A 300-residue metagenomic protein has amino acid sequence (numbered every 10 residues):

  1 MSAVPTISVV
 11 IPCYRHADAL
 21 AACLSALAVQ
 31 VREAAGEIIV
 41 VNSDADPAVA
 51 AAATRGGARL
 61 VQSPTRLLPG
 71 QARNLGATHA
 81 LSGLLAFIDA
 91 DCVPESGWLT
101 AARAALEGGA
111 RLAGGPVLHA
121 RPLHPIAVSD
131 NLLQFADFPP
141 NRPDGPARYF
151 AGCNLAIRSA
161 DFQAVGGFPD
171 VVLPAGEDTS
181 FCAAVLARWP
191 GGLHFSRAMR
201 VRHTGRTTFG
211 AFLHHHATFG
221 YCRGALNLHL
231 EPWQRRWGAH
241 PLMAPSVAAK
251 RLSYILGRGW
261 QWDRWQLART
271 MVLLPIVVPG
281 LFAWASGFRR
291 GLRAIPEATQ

Functional and structural regions predicted by a protein language model:
S25-A35: Short, acidic, metal-binding catalytic loop of nucleotide-sugar glycosyltransferases
A26, N42-A50, C92: A conserved acidic beta->alpha catalytic loop
S63-A80: Glycine-rich, basic loop-to-helix element that forms the pyrophosphate-binding segment of sugar-nucleotide handling
L85: Short aromatic/hydrophobic "clamp" motif used to bind/position activated sugar donors
G97-I126: Conserved donor NDP-sugar-binding/catalytic core segment of glycosyltransferases
G115-P116, D130-A147: Short, flexible, basic/aromatic active-site loop/helix in glycosyltransferases
P174-F181: Acidic donor-binding loop at a coil-to-helix junction in glycosyltransferase catalytic cores that engages
G192-G280: Active-site-adjacent helix/loop segment of glycosyltransferases that harbors family-specific signature motifs
